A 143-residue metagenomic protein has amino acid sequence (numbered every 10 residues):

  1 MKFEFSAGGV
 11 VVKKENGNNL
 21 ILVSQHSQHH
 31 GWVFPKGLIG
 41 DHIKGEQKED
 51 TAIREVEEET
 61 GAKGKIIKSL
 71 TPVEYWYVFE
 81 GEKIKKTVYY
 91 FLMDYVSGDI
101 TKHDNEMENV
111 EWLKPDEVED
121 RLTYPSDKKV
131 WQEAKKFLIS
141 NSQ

Functional and structural regions predicted by a protein language model:
M1-I21, G40: Conserved N-terminal beta-strand and adjoining loop/helix that marks the start of the Nudix/MutT-like hydrolase domain
F5-A7, K86-Y89, E108: Change "...and in nucleic-acid phosphodiester-cleaving endonucleases..." to "...and in nucleic-acid processing enzymes
V10, V23, Y90-L92, W112: Conserved hydrophobic/aromatic beta-strand scaffold that supports enzyme active sites
V12-E15, H26, M93-Y95: Active-site beta-strand termini and strand-to-loop segments that position acidic
G17-N18, G98-K102: Short helix-loop capping/hinge motifs at secondary-structure junctions, enriched in acidic/polar residues
N18-A62: Conserved Nudix-box catalytic region and its N-terminal flanking loop in Nudix hydrolases and closely related
H29-W32, I100-Q143: Nudix hydrolase/Nudix homology domain
G61-G98: Active-site segment of metal-dependent pyrophosphate-handling enzymes, primarily the Nudix hydrolase catalytic core
